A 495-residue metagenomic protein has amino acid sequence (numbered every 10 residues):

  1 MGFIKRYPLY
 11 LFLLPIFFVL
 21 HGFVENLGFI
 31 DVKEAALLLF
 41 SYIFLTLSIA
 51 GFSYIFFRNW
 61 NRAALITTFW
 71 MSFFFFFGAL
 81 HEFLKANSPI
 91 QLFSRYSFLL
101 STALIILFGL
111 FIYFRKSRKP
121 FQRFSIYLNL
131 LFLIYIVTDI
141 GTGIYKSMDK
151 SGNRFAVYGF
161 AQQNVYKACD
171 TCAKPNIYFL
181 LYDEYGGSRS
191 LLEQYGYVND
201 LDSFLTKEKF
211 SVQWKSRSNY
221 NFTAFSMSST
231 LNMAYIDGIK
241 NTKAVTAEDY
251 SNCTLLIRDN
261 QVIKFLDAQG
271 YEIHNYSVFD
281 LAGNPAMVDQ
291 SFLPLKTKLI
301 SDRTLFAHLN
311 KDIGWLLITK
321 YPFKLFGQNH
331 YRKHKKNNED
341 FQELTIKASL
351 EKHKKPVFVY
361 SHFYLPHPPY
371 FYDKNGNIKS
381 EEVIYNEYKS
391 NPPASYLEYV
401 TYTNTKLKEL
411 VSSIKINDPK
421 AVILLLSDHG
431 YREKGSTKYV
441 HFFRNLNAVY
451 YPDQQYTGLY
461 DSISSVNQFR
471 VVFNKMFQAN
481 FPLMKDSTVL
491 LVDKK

Functional and structural regions predicted by a protein language model:
F3-K495: Catalytic domains that recognize anionic headgroups
